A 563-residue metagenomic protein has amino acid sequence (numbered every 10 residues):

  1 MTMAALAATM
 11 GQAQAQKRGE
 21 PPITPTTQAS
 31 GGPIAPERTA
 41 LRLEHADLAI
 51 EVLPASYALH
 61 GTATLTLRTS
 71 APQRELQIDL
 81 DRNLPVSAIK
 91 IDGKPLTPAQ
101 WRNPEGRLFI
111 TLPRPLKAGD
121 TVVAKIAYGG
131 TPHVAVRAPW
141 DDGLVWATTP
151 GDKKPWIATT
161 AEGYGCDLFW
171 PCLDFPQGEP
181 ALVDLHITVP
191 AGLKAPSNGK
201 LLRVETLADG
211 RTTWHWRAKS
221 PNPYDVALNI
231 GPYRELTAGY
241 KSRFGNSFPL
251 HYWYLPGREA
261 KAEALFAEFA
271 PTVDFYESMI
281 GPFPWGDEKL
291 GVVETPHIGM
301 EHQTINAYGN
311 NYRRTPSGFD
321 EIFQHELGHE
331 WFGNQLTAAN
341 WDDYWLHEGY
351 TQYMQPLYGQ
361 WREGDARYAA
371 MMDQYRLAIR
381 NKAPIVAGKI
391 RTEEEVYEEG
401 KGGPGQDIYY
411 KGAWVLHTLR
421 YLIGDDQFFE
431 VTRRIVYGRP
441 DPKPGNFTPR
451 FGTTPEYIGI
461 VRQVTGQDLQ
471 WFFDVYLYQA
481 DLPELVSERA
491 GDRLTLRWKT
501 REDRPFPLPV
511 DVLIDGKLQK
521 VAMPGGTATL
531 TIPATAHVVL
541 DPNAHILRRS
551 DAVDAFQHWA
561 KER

Functional and structural regions predicted by a protein language model:
G11-H60, T148-A158, Q470: N-terminal, polar/Ser/Thr-rich
G61, T159-E162, L173-Q324, Y353: Hydrophobic helix-coil surface modules that form long, contiguous segments used for peptide/substrate interaction
A71, P284, G405-L494: Amphipathic alpha-helical substructures
L76, R82-A147, D209-G210, T527-A534: A surface-exposed beta-strand-loop module
V86-D92, P196, Q470, L485 (+1 more regions): Beta-strand-rich binding/interaction modules
A118, A127-V183, G239, A544-R563: Glycine/proline-rich low-complexity spacer/linker segments in large multi-domain proteins
A161-G163, A270, A307-D373, T432: Zinc-dependent metallopeptidase catalytic helix centered on the HExxH motif and its immediate flanking segment
K219, E348-T418, L422-I423, R439-R450: Acidic/His/Gly-enriched intrinsically disordered linker/tail segments that often contain short helix/coil "MoRF-like"
